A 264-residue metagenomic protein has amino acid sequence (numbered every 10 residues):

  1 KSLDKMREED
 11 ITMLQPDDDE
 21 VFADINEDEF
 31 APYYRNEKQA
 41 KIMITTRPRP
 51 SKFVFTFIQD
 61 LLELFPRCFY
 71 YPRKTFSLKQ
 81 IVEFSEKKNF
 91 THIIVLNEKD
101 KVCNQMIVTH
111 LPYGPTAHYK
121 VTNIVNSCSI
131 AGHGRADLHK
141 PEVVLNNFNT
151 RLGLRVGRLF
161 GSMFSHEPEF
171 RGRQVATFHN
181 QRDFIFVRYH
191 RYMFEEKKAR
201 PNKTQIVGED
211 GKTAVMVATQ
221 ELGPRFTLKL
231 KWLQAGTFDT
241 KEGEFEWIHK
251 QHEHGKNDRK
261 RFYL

Functional and structural regions predicted by a protein language model:
K1-L264: Phospho-regulatory, Ser/Thr- and acidic-rich intrinsically disordered linkers and terminal tails that flank modular
